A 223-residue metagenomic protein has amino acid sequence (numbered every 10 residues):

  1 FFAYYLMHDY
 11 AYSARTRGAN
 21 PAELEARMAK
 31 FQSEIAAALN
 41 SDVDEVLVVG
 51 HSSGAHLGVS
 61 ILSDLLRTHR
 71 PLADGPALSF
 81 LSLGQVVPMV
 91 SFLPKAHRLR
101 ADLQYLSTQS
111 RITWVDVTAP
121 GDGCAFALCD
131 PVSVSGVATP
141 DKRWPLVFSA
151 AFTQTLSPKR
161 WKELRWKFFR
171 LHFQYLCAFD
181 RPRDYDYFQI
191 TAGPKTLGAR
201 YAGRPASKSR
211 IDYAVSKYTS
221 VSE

Functional and structural regions predicted by a protein language model:
F1-V43, L176-E223: Active-site catalytic motif of lipid deacylating hydrolases and related acyltransferases
R17, P21, R27-C124: Serine-dependent carboxylesterase/thioesterase catalytic core of lipase-like alpha/beta-hydrolase/SGNH enzymes
L72-A73, L93-K95, A127-V132, P140-D141 (+1 more regions): Surface-exposed beta-strand edges and their flanking turn/coil or helix-capping segments
A101-L164, E223: A hydrolase-biased, glycine/serine/histidine/acidic-enriched motif that marks catalytic-domain neighborhoods in diverse
R143-R200: Charged, low-complexity intrinsically disordered regions
